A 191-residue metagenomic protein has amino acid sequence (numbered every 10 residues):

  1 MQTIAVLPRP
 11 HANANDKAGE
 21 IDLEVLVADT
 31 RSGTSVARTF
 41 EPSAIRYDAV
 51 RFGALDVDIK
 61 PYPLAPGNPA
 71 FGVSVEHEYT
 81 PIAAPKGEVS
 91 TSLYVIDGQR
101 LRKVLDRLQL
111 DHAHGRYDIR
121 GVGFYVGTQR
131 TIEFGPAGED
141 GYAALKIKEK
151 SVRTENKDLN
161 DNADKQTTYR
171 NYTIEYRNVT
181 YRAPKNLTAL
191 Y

Functional and structural regions predicted by a protein language model:
M1-P10, P63-H77, A137-K150: Acidic/hydrophobic-patterned starts of short beta strands in beta-sheet-rich repeat architectures
M1-T3, I45-V50, P66-G72, I82 (+2 more regions): Short linear motifs at secondary-structure transitions and domain/linker junctions
T3-A65: Short N-terminal edge-element motif at the start of the domain
R9-H11, A44-Y47, E76-Y79, R116-R120 (+1 more regions): Short secondary-structure boundary micro-motifs
A12-G19, T80-K86, N160-K165: Short consensus segments that form the blades of beta-propeller domains, in both extracellular/periplasmic
D22-L26, P63-H77, V104-G115: Amphipathic repeat-derived elements
D48-P81, V89-L93: Surface-exposed beta-loop interaction hotspot
P85-V89, L93-R102, R107-Y191: Acidic, small-residue rich beta-repeat scaffolds with periodic aromatic anchors
